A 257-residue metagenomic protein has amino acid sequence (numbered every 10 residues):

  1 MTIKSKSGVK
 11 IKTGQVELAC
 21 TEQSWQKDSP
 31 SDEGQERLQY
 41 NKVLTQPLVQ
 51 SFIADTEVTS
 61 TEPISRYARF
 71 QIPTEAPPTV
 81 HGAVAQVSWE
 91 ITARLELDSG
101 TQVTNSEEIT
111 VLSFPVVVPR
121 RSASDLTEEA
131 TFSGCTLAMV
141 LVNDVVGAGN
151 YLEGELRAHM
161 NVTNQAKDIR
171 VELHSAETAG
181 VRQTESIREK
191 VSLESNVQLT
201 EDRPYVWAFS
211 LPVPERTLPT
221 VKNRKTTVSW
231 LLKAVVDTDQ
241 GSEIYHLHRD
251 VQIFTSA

Functional and structural regions predicted by a protein language model:
M1-A257: C-terminal beta-sandwich interaction modules and adjacent acidic, Ser/Thr/Pro/Gly-rich low-complexity tails used
